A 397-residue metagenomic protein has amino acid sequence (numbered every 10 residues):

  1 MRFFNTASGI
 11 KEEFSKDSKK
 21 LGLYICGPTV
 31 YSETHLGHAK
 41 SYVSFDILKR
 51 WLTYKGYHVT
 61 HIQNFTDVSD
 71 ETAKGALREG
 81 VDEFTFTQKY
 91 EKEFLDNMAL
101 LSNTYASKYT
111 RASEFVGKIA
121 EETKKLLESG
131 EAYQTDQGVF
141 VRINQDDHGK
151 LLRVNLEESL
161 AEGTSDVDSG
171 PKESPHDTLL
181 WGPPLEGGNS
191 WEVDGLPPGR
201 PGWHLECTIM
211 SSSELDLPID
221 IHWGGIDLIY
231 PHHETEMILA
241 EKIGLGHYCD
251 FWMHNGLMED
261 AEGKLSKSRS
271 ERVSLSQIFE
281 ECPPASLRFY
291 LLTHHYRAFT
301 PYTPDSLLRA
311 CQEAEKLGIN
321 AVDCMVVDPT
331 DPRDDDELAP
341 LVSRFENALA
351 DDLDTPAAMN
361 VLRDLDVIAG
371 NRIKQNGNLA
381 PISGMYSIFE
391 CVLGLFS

Functional and structural regions predicted by a protein language model:
M1-Y31, D46, G117-D323: Alpha-helical recognition segments enriched in aromatics with Gly/Pro capping that present substrate-recognition
S8-T104: N-terminal, positively charged nucleic-acid-binding surface of large information/translation enzymes
R50, S212-S213, V367: Short glycine/serine- and small hydrophobic-enriched flexible loop segments
H61-I62, A106-T110, H222-G224, A380: Short catalytic-loop micro-motif centered on adjacent basic/acidic residues
F65-S69, E91-F94, T104-I119, Q137-D146: Short, glycine/charge-rich beta-strand/loop segments that flank catalytic centers and engage negatively charged groups
A76-E83, S107-S113, P197, G225: The substrate-binding groove and active-site-proximal loops of carbohydrate-active enzymes, especially glycoside
K264-K267, E271-S397: Structural preference for alpha-helix termini/caps and helix-kink/transition segments
